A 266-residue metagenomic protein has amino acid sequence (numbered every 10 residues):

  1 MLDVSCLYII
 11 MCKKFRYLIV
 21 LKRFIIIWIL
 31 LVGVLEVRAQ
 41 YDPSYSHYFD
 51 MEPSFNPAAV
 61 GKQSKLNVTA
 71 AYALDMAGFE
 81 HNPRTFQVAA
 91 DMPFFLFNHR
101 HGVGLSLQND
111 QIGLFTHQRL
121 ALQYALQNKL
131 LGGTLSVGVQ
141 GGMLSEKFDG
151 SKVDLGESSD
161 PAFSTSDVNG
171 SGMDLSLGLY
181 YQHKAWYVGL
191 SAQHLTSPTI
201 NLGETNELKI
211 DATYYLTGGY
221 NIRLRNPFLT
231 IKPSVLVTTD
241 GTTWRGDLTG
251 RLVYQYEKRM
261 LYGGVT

Functional and structural regions predicted by a protein language model:
M1-S44, D50, G250: Bacterial Sec-dependent N-terminal signal peptides
Q40-T266: Subset of outer-membrane beta-barrel
